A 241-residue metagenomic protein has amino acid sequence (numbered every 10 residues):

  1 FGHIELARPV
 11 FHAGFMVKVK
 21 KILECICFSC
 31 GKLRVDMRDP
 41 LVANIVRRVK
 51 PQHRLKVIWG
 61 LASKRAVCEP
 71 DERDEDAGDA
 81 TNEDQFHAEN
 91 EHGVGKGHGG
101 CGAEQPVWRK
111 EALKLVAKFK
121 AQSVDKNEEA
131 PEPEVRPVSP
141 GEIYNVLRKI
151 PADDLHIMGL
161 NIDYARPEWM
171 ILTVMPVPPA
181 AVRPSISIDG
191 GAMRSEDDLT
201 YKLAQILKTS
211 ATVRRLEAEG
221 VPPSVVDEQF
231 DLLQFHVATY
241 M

Functional and structural regions predicted by a protein language model:
F1-M241: Conserved core architecture of multi-subunit DNA-directed RNA polymerases
